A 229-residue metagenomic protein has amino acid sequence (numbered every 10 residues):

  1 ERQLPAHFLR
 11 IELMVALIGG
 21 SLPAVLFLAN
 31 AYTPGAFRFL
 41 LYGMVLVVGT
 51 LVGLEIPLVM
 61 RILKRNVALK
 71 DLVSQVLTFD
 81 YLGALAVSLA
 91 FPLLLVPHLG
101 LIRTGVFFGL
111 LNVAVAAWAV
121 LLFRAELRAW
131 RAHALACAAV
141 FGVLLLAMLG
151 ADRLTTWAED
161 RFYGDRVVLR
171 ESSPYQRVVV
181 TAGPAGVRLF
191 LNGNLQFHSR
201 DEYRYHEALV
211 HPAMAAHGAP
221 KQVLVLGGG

Functional and structural regions predicted by a protein language model:
E1-G229: Alpha-helical transmembrane segments of multi-pass membrane proteins
